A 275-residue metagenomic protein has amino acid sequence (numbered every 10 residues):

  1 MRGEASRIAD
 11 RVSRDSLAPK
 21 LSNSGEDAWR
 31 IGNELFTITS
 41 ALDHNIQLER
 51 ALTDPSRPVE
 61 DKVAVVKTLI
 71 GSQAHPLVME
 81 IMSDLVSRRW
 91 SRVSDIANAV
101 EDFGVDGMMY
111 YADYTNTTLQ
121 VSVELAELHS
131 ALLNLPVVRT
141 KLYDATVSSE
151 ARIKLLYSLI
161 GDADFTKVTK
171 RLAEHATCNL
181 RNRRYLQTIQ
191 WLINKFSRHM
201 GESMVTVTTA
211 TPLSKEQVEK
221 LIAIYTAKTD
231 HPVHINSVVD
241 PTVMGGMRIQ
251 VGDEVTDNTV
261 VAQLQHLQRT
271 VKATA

Functional and structural regions predicted by a protein language model:
M1-M244, R248, D253-E254, N258-A275: Elongated, mostly alpha-helical coiled-coil "stalk/stator" tethers of large membrane protein machines
